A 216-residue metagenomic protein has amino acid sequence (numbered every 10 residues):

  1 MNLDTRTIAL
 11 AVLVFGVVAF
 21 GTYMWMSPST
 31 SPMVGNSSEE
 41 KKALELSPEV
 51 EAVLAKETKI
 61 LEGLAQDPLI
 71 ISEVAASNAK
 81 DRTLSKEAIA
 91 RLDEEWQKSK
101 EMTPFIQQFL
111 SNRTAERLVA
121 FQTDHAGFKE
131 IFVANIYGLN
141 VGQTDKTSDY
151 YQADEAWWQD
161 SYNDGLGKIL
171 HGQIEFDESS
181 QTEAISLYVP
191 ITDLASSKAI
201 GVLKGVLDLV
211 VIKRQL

Functional and structural regions predicted by a protein language model:
M1-I8: Short, low-complexity patches enriched in S/T/P/G
I8-M26: Hydrophobic alpha-helical membrane-insertion segments, chiefly the h-region of N-terminal signal peptides
W25-T103, G127: Juxtamembrane extracytoplasmic/periplasmic/luminal helical "stalk" adjacent to the first N-terminal
L44-P48, F105-K129, Y150, A156 (+1 more regions): Solvent-exposed, extracytoplasmic
E95, N140-T144: Amphipathic coiled-coil signal-relay and dimerization helices
K100-L118, D145-E175: Extracytoplasmic/periplasmic sensor domains and loops in membrane signaling proteins
E130-I136: Short hydrophobic alpha-helical segments used for membrane anchoring or interfacial signaling
Q143, T182-L216: Conserved beta-strands of PAS-like sensory domains
